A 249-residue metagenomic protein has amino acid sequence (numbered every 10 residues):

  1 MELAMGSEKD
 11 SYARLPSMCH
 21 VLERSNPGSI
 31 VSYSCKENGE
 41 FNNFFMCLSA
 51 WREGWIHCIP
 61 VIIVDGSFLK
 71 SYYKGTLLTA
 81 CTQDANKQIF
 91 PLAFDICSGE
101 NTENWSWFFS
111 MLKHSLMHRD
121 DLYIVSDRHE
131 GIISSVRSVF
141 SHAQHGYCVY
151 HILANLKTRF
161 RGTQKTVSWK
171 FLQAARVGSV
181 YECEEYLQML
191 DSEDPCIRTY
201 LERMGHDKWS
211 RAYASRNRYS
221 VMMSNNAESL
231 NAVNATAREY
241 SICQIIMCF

Functional and structural regions predicted by a protein language model:
M1-F249: Conserved, well-ordered core segments of regulatory domains
